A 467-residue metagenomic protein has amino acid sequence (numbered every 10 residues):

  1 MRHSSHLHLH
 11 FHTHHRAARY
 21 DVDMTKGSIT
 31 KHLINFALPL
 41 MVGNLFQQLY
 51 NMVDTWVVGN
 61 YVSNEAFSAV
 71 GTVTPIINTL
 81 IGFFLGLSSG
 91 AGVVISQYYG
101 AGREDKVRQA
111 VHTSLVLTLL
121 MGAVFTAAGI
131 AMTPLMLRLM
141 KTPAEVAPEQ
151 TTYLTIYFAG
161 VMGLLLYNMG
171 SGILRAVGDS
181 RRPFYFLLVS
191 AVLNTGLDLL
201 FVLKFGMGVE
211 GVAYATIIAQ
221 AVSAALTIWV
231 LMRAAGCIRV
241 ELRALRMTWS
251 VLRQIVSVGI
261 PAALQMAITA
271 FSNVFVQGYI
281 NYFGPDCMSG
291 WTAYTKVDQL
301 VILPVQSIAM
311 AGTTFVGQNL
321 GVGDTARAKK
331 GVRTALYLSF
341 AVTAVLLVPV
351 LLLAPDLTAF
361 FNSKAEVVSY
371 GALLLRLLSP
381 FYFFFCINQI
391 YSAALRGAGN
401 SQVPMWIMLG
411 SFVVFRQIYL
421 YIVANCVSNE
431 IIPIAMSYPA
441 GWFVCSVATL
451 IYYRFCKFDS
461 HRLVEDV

Functional and structural regions predicted by a protein language model:
M1-A37, I95-M162, K204-I260, V316-F381 (+1 more regions): Short alpha-helical transmembrane segments in multi-pass integral membrane proteins
K26, T30-L49, V53, I76-F83 (+7 more regions): Residue-level signal for short hydrophobic patches within transmembrane helices of multi-pass membrane transporters
N35-D54, I156, Y167, S190 (+4 more regions): Transmembrane helical elements of multi-pass membrane transporters/channels
L40, N44, W56, V93 (+15 more regions): Transmembrane alpha-helix boundary and packing residues in multipass membrane permease domains and related
L45, L49-F67, L137-A144, L200-M207 (+4 more regions): Helix-terminus/linker motif at the lipid-water interface of multi-pass membrane proteins
V62-P75, Q150, L154, A213 (+3 more regions): Small-residue hotspots at the loop-to-helix junctions and early N-terminal turns of transmembrane alpha-helices
F67-A127, L164-P183, Q277, G290-A354 (+1 more regions): Small-residue-rich hydrophobic transmembrane alpha-helices
S88, Y157-R175, P183-A191, V212-T227 (+4 more regions): Short runs within selected transmembrane alpha-helices of multi-pass transporters and secretion channels
